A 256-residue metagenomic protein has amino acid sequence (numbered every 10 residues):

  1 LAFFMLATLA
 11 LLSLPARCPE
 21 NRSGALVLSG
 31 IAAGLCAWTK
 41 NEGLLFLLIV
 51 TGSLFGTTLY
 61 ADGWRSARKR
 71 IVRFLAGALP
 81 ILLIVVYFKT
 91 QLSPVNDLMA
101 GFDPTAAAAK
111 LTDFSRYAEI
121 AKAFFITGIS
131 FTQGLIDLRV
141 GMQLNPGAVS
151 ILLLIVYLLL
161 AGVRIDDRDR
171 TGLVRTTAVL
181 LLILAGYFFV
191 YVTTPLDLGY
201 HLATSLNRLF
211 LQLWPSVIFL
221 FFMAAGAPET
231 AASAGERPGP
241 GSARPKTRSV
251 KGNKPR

Functional and structural regions predicted by a protein language model:
L1-A2, C36, L45-F46, H201-A225: Hydrophobic/aromatic-rich transmembrane helices and adjacent perimembrane loops
L1-C18, A32, S216: Specific aromatic-rich, kink-prone transmembrane helix
F4-T8, V50, I151-Y157, L213-G226: Hydrophobic cores of alpha-helical transmembrane segments in multi-pass inner/ER membrane proteins, independent
N21-G24, D62-G77, R168-V174: Membrane-interfacial entry segments at the cytosolic side of transmembrane helices
A25-N41, I49-T51: Membrane-interface alpha helices of multi-pass inner-membrane proteins
G43-Y60, R68-V163, L180-F188: Membrane-lumen/periplasm interface segments of specific transmembrane helices in polyprenyl phosphate-linked
D167-L196: Transmembrane alpha-helix segments characteristic of polytopic inner-membrane glycan-assembly/cell-envelope
P228-R256: Short, intrinsically disordered terminal tails adjacent to the first/last structured region
